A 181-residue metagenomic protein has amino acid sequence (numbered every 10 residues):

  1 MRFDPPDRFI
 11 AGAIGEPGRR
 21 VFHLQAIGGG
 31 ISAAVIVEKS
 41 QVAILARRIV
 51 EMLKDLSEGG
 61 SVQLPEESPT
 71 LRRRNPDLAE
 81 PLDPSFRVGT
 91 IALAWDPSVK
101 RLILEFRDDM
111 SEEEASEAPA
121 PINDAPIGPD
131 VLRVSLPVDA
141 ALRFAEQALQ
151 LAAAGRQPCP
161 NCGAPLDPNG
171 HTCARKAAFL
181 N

Functional and structural regions predicted by a protein language model:
M1-D55, G59: The feature marks the first
M1-F22, E67-D124, G128-V131: Intrinsic, low-complexity N-terminal interaction/targeting segments
R20-A26, L45, I49, L102-F106 (+2 more regions): Short, structured motif recognition centered on aromatic/hydrophobic residues
I36, A94, R133-S135: Generic structural detector for well-ordered beta-strands
I44, K54-E58, P65, E146 (+1 more regions): N-terminal auxiliary interaction/assembly segments of multi-subunit proteins
E58-R73, P81-P84, G155-P165: Short glycine-rich, low-complexity/disordered patches
M110-T172: Mixed-charge, glycine-accented linear interaction segment located at domain edges/termini
C173-N181: Short cysteine/histidine-rich metal-coordination sites, predominantly Zn2+-binding motifs
